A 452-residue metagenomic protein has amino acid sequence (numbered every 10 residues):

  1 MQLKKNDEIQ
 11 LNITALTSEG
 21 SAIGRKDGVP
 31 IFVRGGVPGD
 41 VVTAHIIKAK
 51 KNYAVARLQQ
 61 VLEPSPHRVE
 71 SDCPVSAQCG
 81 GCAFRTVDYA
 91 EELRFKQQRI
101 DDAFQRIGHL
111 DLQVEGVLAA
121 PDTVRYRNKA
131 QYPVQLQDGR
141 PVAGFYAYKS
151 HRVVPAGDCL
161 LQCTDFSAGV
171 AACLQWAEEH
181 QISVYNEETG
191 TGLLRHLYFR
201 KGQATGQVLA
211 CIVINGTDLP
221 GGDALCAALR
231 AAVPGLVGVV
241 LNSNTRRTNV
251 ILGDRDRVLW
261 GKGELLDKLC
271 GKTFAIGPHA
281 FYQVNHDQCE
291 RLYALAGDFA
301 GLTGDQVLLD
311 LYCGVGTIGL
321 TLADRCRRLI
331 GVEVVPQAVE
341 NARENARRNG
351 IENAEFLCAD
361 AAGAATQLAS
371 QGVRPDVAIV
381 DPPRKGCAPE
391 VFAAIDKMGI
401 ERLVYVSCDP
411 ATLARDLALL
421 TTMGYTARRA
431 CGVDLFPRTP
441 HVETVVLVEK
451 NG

Functional and structural regions predicted by a protein language model:
M1-S71, V75, E355-F356, G363: Terminal RNA-binding accessory module
Q2-D7, S18, G221-G452: Rossmann-like S-adenosyl-L-methionine
A22-D27, G144-A147, C211-V213, A342: Short, acidic/hydrophobic/Gly-rich beta-strand patch recurrent on exposed beta strands that often constitutes part
G36, H45-A49, P133-Q137, R200-A204 (+1 more regions): Short beta-strand micro-motifs enriched in acidic
Q59-S71, A77-V184, L219: Extended interfacial segments that mediate partner engagement and assembly in macromolecular machines
G116-T123, E187-E188, H196, R200 (+1 more regions): Short, solvent-exposed loop/turn elements at beta->coil junctions and helix N-caps that rim active or binding pockets
V124-N128, A204-G206, P440-H441: A short, glycine/Asx- and small/polar-enriched loop/turn that sits immediately N-terminal to a beta-strand
F199, G206-N215, T273-G277, V377: Short, aliphatic-rich beta-strand segments
